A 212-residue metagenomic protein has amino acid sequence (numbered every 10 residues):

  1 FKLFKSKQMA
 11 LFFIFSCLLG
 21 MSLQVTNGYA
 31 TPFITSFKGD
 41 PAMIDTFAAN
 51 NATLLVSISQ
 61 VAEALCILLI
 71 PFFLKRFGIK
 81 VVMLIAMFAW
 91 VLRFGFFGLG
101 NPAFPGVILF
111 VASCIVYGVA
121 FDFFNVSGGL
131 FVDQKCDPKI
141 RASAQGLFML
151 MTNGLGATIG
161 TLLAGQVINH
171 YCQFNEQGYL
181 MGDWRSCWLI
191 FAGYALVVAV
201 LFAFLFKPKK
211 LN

Functional and structural regions predicted by a protein language model:
F1-F12, G39-D40: Juxtamembrane intracellular "pre-TM" segments in multi-pass secondary transporters
C17-L18, R93, V107-F123: Hydrophobic core of transmembrane alpha-helices in multi-pass small-molecule transporters, especially MFS/SLC-type
G28-N51: Short amphipathic helix-loop junctions that connect adjacent transmembrane helices in Major Facilitator Superfamily/SLC
A49, C136-M149: Loop-to-transmembrane helix entry/capping segments in MFS-fold secondary transporters and related SLC/MFSD carriers
L65-I79, I168-N169: Helix-to-loop junctions at the C-terminal end of transmembrane segments in multipass secondary transporters
F88-F104: C-terminal ends and interior cores of transmembrane alpha-helices in multi-pass membrane transporters/permeases
F123-D137: Intracellular juxtamembrane helix-capping segments at the cytosolic ends of symmetry-related transmembrane helices
Q166-A195: A membrane-interface helix-boundary motif in multi-pass transporters
